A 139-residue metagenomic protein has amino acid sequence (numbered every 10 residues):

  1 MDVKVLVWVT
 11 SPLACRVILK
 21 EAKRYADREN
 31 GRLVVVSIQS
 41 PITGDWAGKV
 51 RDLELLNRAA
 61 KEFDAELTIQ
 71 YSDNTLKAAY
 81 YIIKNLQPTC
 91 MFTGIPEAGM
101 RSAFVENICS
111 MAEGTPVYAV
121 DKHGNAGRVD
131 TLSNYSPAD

Functional and structural regions predicted by a protein language model:
M1-G48, A59-A60: Small/aliphatic-rich secondary-structure junction motif
M1-R16, M111-D139: Intrinsically disordered or low-complexity boundary/linker segments at protein termini and domain junctions
A26, A60, I83, C109-A112: A generic structural signal for well-ordered alpha-helical segments
N30, D64, Q87, A112-P116: Residue-level detector of structured alpha->beta connecting loops
V34-V36, E66-Y71, Y118-V120: General small-molecule cofactor/ligand-binding pocket signal
I38-T43, P96-A98, K122-A126: Short beta-alpha junction loops
D45-T68, A78: Long, charge-dense
F63-M91, E97-G99, E106, A126 (+1 more regions): Structural beta-alpha unit
